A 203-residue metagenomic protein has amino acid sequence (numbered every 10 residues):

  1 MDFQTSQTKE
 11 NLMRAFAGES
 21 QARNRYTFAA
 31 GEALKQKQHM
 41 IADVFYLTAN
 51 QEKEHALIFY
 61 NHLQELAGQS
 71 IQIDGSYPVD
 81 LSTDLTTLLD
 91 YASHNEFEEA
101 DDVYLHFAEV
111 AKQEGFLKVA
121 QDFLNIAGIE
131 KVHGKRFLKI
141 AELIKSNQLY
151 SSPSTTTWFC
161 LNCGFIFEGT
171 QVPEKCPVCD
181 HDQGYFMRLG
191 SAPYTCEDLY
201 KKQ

Functional and structural regions predicted by a protein language model:
M1-Q203: Non-heme di-metal
